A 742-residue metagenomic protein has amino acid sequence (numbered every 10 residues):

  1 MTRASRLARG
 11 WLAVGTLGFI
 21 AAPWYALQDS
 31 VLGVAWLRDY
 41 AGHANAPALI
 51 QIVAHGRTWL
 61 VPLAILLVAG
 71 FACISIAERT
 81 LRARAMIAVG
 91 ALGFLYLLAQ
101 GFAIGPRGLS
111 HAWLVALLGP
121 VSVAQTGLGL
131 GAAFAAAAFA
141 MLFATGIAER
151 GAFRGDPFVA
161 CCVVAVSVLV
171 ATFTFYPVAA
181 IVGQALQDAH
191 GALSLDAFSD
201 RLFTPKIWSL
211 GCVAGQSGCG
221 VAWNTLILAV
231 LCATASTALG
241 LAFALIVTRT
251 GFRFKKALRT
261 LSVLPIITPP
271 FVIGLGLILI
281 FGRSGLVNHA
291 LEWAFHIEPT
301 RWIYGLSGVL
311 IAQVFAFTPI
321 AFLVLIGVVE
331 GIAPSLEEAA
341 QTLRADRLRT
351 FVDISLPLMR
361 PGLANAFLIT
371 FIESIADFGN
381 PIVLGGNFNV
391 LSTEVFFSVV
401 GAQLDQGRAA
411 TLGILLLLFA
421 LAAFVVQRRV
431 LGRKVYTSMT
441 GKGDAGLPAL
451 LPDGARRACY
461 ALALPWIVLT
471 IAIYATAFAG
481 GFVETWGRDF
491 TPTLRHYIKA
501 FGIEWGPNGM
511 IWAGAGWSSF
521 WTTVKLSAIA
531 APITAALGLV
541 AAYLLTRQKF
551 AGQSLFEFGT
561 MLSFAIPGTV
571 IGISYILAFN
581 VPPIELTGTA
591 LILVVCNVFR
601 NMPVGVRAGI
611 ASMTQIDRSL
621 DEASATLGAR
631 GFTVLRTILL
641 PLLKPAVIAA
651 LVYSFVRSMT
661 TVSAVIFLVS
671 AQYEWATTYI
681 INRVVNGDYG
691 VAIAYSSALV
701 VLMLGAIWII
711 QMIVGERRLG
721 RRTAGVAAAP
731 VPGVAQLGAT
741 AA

Functional and structural regions predicted by a protein language model:
M1-G18, G70-A91, F134-V166, K255 (+2 more regions): Transmembrane alpha-helical segments of polytopic membrane transport and secretion proteins
M1-G90, W113-G119: N-terminal targeting peptides and non-cytosolic leader segments immediately upstream of the first transmembrane helix
A8-G33, G56-P62, A88-G108, Q125-G129 (+13 more regions): Membrane-water interface segments at the C-terminal ends of transmembrane alpha-helices in multi-pass inner-membrane
A99-A124, E394-D405: Transmembrane helix-loop junctions at the membrane interface of multipass transporters and ion channels
A192-F203, F388-S398, G487-G502, A671-V684: Short hydrophobic, aromatic-rich alpha-helical segments embedded in or entering the lipid bilayer of multi-pass
S199-P205, D346, K434-L450, W486-W505: Juxtamembrane inter-helical linkers in multi-pass membrane proteins
S236, L343-A345, L627-A629: A short glycine-centered flexible hinge/capping loop motif at secondary-structure junctions
A340-Q341, S624: The alpha-helix within a helix-turn-helix
